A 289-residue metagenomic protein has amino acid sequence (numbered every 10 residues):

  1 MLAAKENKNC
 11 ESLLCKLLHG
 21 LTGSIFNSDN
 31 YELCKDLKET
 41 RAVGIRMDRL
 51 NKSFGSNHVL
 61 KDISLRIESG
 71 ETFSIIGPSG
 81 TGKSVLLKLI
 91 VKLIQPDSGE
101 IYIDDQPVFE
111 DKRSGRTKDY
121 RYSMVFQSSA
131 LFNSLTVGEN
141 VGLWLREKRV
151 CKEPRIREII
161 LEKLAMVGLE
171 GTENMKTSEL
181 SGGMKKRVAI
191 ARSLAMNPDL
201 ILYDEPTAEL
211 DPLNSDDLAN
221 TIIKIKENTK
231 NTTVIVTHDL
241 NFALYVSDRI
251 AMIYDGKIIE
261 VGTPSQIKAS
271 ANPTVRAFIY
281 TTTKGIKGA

Functional and structural regions predicted by a protein language model:
V91: Helix-to-loop junction immediately C-terminal to a conserved catalytic motif
V108-S123, A269-S270: ABC ATPase NBD coupling module
E153-T172: Conserved ABC ATPase "signature" region
K176-L180, M184: Conserved ABC ATPase signature
N197: Conserved catalytic motifs of ABC-family nucleotide-binding domains
I201-D204: Catalytic Walker B motif of ABC-type/P-loop ATPase nucleotide-binding domains
